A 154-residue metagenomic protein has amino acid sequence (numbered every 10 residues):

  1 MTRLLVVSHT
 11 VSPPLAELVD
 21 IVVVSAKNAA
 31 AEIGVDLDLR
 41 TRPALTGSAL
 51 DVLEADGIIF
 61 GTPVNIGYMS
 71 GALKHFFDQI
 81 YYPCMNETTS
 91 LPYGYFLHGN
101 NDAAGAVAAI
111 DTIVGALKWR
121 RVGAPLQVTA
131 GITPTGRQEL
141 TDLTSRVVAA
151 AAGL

Functional and structural regions predicted by a protein language model:
M1-S8, A44-I58, T141-T144, V148-G153: Glycine/serine-rich loop-strand microenvironments at binding/catalytic pocket rims
T2-A30: N-terminal beta1-alpha1 ligand-phosphate binding loop
S12-P13, L97-D102, V128-T133: Short histidine/acidic/glycine/proline-rich micro-motifs that form metal- and phosphate-coordinating active-site loops
L18-V19, A72, A106, G136-E139: Residues at alpha-helix caps and immediate loop-helix transition turns in enzyme cores, especially N- and C-cap
I21-V35, G115-R120: Short helix-loop-beta junction
A31-G34, S48, R120-L154: Glycine-rich phosphate/pyrophosphate-binding loop and the adjoining helix
L37-T41: Generic structural signal for residues in well-ordered beta-strands
A44-R121: Helix-loop-strand module that forms the ligand-binding subsite of alpha/beta enzymes
